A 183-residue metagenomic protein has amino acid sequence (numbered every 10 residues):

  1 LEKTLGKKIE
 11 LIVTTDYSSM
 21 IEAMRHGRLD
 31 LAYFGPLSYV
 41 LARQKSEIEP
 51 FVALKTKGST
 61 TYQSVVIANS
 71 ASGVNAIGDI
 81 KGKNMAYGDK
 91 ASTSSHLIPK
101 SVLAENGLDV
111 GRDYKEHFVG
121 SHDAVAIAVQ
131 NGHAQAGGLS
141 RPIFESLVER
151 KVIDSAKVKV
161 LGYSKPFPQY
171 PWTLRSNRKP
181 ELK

Functional and structural regions predicted by a protein language model:
L1-L37: Extracytoplasmic small-molecule ligand-binding "clamshell" domains of the periplasmic binding protein/Venus flytrap
E2-T4, T14, L37, T60-I127 (+2 more regions): Bilobed "Venus flytrap"/periplasmic-binding protein-like clamshell domains and structurally analogous long
E10-I12, K115-H117, K159-L161: General small-molecule cofactor/ligand-binding pocket signal
R25, R43, G58-T61, G78-D79 (+3 more regions): Extracellular/periplasmic catalytic domains that process cell-envelope and extracellular macromolecules
R25-F34, E47-I48, K83-M85, Q130-L139: Alpha-to-beta junction loops
D30-A32, Y39-Q63: Short beta-strand-centered segments that line the small-molecule binding cleft or hinge of alpha/beta clamshell
A42-L54, L147-L161: Ligand-binding "clamshell"
K57-V65, V152-K183: Periplasmic-binding protein-like
